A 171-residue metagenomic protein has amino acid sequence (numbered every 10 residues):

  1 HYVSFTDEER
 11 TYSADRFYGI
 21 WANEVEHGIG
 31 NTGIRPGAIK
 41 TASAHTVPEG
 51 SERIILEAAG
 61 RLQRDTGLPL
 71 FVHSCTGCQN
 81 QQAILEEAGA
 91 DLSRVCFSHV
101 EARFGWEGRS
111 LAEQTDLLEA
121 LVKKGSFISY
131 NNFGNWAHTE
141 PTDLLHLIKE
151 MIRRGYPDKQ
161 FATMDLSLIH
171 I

Functional and structural regions predicted by a protein language model:
H1, G37-T41, L70-V72, V95-S98 (+2 more regions): Hydrophobic faces of well-ordered beta-strands that scaffold small-molecule active sites in alpha/beta enzyme cores
H1-T66, F127, F133-N135: Active-site gating/metal-coordination segments in enzymes
A22-V25, A59-G60, Q82, L118 (+1 more regions): Generic structural signal for well-ordered alpha-helices, preferentially at hydrophobic/aromatic core positions
V25-G33, G89, L118-G125, M151-Y156: Acidic (Asp/Glu)-rich catalytic clusters
A44-H45, T76-G77, L166-S167: Short glycine-enriched loops at secondary-structure junctions
R53-E57, L111-T115, P141-L147: Charged helix-capping and loop-helix junction motifs
D65-P141: Active-site core of metal-dependent hydrolases
I169-I171: Conserved small/polar residues in nucleotide/adenosyl-binding loops
